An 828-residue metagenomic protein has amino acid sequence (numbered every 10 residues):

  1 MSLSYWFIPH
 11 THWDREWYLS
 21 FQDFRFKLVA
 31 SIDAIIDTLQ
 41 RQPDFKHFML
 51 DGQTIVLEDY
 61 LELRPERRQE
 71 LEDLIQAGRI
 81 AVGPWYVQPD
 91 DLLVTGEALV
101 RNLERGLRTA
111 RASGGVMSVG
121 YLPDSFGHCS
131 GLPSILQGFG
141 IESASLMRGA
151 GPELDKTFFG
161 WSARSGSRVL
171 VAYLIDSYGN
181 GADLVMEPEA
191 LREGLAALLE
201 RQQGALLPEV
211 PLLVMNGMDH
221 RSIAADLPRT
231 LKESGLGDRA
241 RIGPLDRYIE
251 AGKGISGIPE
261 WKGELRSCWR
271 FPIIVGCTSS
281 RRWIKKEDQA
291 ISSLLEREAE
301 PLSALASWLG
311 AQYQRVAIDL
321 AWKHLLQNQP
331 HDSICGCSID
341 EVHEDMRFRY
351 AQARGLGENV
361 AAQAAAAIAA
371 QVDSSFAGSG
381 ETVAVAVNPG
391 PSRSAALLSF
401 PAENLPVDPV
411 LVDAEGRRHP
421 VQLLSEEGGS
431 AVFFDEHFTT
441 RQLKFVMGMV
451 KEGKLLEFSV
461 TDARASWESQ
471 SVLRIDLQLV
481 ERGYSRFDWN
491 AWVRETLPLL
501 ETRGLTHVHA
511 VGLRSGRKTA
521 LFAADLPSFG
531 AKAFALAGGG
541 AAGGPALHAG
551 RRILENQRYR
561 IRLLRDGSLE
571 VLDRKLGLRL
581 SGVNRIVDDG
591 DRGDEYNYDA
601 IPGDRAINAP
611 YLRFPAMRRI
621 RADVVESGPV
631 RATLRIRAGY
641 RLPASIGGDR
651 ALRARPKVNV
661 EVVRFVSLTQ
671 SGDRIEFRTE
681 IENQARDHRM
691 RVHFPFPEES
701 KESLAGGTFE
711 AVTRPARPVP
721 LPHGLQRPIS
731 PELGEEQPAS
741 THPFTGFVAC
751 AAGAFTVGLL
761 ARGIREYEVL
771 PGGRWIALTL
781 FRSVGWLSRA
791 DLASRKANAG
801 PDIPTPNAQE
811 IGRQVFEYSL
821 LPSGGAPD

Functional and structural regions predicted by a protein language model:
M1-D44, G181-I249, E264, C268-R270 (+8 more regions): Terminal accessory/targeting
M1-E97, R101, A110-R111, K262-L265 (+4 more regions): N-terminal catalytic cores of secreted or lumenal carbohydrate-active enzymes
P9, H47-D59, L63, Q137 (+7 more regions): C-terminal domain-boundary segment and adjacent tail
D14-L28, D51-L61, G83-V100, G115-G127 (+5 more regions): The substrate-binding groove and active-site-proximal loops of carbohydrate-active enzymes, especially glycoside
P65-P84, P133-L154, S162-L170: Acidic, His- and aromatic-enriched active-site or binding-groove loops in soluble protein domains that engage sugars
L99-G138, A196-L213: CE4/NodB-like, metal-dependent polysaccharide N-deacetylase domain that modifies extracellular/periplasmic N-acetylated
L132-I135, T157, Y173, A182-L184 (+7 more regions): C-terminal (or distal) subdomains of carbohydrate-active enzymes
I255-V372, G428-F445, M449-R494: Metal- or metallocofactor-binding catalytic centers and their adjacent structured scaffolds across diverse enzyme
